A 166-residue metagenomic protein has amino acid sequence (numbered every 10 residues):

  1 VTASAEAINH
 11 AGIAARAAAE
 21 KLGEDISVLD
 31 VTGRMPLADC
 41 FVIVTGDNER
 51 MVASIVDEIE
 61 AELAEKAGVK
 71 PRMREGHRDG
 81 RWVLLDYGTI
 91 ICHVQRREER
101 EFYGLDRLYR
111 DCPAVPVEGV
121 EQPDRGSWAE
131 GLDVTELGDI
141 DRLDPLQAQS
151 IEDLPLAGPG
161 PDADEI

Functional and structural regions predicted by a protein language model:
V1-A7: N-terminal presequence-like segments and adjacent domain-start helices
I8-C40, D47: N-terminal first-folded block
D25-P36, K70-T89: Glycine/charge-rich, flexible interdomain linkers and switch-proximal surface loops that mediate coupling
I43-G46, Q95: Short hydrophobic/aromatic beta-strand micro-patches that form the beta-sheet surface supporting nucleotide- or nucleic
M51-V69, L84: Compact, glycine-rich, soluble single-domain proteins
Q95-L108, V115: C-terminal structural segments of small proteins and small subunits
P113-L146: Intrinsically disordered, low-complexity mixed-charge segments
A148, A157-A163: Short linear motifs in low-complexity or flexible loops
